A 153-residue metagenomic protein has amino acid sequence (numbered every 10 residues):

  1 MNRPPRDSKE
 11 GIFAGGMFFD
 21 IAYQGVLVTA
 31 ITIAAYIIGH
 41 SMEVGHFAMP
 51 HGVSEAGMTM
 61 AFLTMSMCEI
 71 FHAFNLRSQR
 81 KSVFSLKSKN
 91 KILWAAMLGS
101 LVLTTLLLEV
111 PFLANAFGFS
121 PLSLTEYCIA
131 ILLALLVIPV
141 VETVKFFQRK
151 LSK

Functional and structural regions predicted by a protein language model:
M1-K153: C-terminal transmembrane helices and immediately adjacent loops/tails of multi-pass membrane transport proteins
